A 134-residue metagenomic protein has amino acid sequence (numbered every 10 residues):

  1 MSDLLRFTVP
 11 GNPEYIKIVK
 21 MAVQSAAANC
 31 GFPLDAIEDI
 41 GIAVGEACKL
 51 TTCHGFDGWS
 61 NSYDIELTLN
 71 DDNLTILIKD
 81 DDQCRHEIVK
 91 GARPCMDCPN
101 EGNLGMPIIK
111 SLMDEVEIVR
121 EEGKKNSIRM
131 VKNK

Functional and structural regions predicted by a protein language model:
M1-F7, D97-C98, P107-K134: Flexible, glycine-/charge-rich segments associated with ATP-binding catalytic modules
M1-I42: Bergerat-fold GHKL ATPase/HATPase_c domain
T8-P10, E66-T68, K79, V119: Solvent-exposed beta-strand sheet faces enriched in polar/charged residues
L34-W59: Conserved ATP-binding N-box helix of the HATPase_c
L50-D71, E121: ATP-lid-like helix-loop hinge signature
D72-N103: Glycine-rich/acidic phosphate-handling loop/turn and adjacent ATP-lid/helix of nucleotide-binding kinase/ATPase domains
